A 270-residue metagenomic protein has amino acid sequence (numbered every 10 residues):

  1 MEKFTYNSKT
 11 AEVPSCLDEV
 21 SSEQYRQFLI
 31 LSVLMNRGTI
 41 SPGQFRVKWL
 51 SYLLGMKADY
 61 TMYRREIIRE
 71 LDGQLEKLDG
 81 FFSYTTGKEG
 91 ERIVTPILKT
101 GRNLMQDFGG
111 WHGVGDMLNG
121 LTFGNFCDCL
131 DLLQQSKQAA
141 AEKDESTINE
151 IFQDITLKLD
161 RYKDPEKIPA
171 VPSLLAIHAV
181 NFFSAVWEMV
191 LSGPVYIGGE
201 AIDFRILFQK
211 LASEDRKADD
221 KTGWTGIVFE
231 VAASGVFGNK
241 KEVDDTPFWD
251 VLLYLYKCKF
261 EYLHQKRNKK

Functional and structural regions predicted by a protein language model:
M1-K270: An amphipathic, hydrophobic-aromatic interaction surface with interspersed Lys/Arg that forms lipid/phosphate-bearing
